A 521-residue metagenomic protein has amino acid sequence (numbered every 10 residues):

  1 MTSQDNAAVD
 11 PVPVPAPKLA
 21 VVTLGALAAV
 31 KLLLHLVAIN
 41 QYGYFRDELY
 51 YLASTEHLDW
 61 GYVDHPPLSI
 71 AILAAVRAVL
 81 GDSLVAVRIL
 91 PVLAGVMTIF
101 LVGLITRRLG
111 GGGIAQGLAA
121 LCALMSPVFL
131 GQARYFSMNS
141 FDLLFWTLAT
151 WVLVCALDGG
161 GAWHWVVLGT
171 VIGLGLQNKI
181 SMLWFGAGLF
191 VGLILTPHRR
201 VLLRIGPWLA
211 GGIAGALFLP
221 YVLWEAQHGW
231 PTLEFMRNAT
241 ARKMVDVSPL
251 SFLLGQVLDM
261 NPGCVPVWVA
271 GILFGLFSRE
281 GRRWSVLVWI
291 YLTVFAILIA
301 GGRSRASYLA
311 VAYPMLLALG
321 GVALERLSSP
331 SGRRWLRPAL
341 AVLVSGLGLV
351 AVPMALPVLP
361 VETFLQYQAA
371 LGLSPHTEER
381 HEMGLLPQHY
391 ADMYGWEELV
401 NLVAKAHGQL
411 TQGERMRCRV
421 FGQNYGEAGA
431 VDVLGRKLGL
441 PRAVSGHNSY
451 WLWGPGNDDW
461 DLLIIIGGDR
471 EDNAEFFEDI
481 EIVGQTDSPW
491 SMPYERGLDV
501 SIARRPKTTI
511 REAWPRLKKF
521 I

Functional and structural regions predicted by a protein language model:
V12, R107, A149-W165, A270-R279: Membrane-interface transmembrane helices that cradle and orient dolichyl/undecaprenyl
G25, I89-G110, L148: Transmembrane-helix motifs of polytopic, lipid-linked glycan transferases
A28, A119-L124, G131, I172 (+2 more regions): Short helix- or helix-capping micro-motifs that position conserved polar/aromatic residues at function-defining sites
E56, I99-L101, F141-D158, H164-I172 (+1 more regions): Specific aromatic-rich, kink-prone transmembrane helix
H57, V152, H164-K179, A214-G215 (+1 more regions): Membrane-interface alpha helices of multi-pass inner-membrane proteins
V128, R134-D142: Short acidic/glycine- and proline-prone juxtamembrane loop motifs at membrane-interface regions of multi-pass membrane
L174, L183-W284, G302, L356-P357: Transmembrane-lumen/periplasm boundary regions of multi-pass, lipid-linked membrane glycan transferases
R326-Q368: Signature aromatic-anchored transmembrane alpha helix within multi-pass, membrane-resident enzymes that catalyze glycan
